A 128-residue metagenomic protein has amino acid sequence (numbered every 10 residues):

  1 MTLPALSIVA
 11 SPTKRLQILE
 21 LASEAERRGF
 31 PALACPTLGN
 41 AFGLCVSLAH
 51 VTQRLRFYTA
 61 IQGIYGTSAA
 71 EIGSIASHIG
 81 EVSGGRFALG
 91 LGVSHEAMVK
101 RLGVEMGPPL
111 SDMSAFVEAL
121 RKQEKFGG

Functional and structural regions predicted by a protein language model:
M1-T59: N-terminal beta1-alpha1-beta2 module of alpha/beta enzyme domains
T2-P4, G73-G128: Internal, glycine-rich beta/alpha segment that forms the wall or movable "lid" of small-molecule/cofactor binding
P12, G39, G63-Y65, V93-A97: Active-site-proximal loop/turn and secondary-structure-junction residues that shape catalytic pockets, frequently
I18, A41, C45, A69-I72 (+1 more regions): Aromatic/hydrophobic pocket-lining residues that form the small-molecule binding cavity in soluble enzyme cores
L21-A22, S47-H50, E71-S74, L102-M106: Short, glycine/charged-enriched secondary-structure capping and boundary segments
R56-Q62, L89-G92: A short, GP-enriched loop/loop-strand-helix hinge that lies immediately N-terminal to, or at the N-terminal rim
Q62-T67, E105-M106: Glycine-rich "substrate-gating" loop/helix at the edge of Rossmann-like oxidoreductase active sites
